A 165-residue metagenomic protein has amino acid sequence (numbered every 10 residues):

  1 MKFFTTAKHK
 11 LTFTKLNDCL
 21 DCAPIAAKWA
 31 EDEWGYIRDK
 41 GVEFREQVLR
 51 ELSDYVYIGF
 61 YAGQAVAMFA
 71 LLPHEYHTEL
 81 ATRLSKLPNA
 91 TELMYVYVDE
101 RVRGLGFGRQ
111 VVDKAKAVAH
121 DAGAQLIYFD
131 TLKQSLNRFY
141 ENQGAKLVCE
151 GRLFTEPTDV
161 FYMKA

Functional and structural regions predicted by a protein language model:
M1-I25, A165: Conserved N-terminal entry element of GNAT/NAT acetyltransferase domains
L20, I25-K40: Helix-loop element at the rim of GNAT/NAT acetyltransferase active sites that forms part of the acceptor-substrate
E33-A65: Active-site rim helix/loop that mediates acceptor-substrate recognition in acyltransferases
I58, Q64-T82, E92, Y97: Conserved beta-strand in the GNAT
Y76, Y128-D130, E141, K146-F161: Conserved catalytic-core motifs of GNAT/GCN5-like acyltransferases
V98, G104-A117: Conserved acetyl-CoA-binding loop-helix of GNAT-fold acetyltransferases
A119-L132: Conserved GNAT acetyl-CoA-binding A-motif
